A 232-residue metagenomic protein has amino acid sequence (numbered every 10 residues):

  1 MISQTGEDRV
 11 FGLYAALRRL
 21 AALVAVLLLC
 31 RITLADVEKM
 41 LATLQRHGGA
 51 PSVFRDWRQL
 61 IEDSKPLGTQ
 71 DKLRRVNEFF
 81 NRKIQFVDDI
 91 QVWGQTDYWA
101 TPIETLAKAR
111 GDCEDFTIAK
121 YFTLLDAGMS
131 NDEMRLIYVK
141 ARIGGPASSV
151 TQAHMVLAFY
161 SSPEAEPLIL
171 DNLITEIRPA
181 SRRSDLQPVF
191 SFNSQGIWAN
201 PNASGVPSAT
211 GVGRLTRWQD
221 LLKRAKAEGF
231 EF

Functional and structural regions predicted by a protein language model:
I2-S3, R31-F232: A structural boundary/capping signal
Q4-A21: Bacterial N-terminal signal peptides that target proteins for export
D8-F11, L27, R110: Mature extracytoplasmic/luminal segments of secretory-pathway proteins
A15-A16, L28, T117: Short alpha-helical segments used as structural interaction elements across diverse proteins
A21-L28: Bacterial N-terminal signal peptides
